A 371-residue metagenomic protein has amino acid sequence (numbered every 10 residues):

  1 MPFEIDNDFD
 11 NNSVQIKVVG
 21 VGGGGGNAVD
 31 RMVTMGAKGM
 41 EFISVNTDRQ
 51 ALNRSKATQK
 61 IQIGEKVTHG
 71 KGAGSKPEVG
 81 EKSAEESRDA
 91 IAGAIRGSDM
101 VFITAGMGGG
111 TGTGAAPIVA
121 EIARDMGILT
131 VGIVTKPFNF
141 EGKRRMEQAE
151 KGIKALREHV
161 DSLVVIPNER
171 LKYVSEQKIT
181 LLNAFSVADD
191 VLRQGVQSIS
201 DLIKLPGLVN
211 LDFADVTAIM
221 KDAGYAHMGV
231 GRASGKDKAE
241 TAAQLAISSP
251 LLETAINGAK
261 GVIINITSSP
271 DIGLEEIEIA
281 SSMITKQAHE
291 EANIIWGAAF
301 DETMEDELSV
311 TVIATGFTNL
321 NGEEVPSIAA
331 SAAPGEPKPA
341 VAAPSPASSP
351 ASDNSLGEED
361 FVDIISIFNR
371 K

Functional and structural regions predicted by a protein language model:
M1-K371: Tubulin/FtsZ superfamily GTPase core signature
